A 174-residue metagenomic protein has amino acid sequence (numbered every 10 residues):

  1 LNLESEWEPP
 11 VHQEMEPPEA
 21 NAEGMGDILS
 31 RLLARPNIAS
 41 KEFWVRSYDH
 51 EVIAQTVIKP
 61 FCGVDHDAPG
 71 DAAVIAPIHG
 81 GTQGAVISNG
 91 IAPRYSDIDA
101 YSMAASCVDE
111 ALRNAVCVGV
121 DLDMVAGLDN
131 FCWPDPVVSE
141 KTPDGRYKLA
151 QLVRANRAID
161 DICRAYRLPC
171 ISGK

Functional and structural regions predicted by a protein language model:
L1-K174: Glycine/proline-enriched, intrinsically flexible loops and inter-domain linkers
